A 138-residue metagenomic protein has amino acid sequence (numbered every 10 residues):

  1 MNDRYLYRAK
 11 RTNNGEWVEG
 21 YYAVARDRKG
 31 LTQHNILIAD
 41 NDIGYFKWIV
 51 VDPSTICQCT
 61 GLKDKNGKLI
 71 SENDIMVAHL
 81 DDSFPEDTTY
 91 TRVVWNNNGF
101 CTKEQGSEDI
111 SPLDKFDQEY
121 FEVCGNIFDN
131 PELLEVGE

Functional and structural regions predicted by a protein language model:
M1-E138: Secondary-structure transition motif
